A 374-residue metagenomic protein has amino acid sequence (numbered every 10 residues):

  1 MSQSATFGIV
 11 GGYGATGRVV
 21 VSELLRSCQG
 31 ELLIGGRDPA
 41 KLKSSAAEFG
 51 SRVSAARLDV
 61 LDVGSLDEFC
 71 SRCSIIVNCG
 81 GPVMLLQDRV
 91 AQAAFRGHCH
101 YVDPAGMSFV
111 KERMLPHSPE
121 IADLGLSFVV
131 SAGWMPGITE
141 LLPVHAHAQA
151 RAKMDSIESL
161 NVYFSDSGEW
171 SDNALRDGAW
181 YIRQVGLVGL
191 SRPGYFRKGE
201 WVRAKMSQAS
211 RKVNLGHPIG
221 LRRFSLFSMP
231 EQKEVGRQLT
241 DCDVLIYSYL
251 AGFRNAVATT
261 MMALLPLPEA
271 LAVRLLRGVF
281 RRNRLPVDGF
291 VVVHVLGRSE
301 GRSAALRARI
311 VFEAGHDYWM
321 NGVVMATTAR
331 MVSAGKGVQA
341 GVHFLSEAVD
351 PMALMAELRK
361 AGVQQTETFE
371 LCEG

Functional and structural regions predicted by a protein language model:
F7-R26: N-terminal Rossmann NAD(P)H-binding glycine-rich loop of SDR-like oxidoreductase domains
G17, A148-G374: C-terminal catalytic/substrate-binding lobe primarily of soluble NAD(P)-dependent oxidoreductases
E31-L33: Short beta-strand element of Class I
G35-P39, D59-V60: N-terminal Rossmann-fold cofactor-binding loop
S44-V53, H117: Short, conserved SAM-binding/catalytic segment of Class I S-adenosyl-L-methionine-dependent methyltransferases
R57-C73, C79-L85: Conserved Rossmann-fold cofactor-binding substructure of NAD(P)-dependent oxidoreductases
P82, A93-K111: ADP-ribose/adenylate-binding Rossmann-like module
P104-S127: Rossmann-fold NAD(P)-binding glycine/threonine-rich loop
